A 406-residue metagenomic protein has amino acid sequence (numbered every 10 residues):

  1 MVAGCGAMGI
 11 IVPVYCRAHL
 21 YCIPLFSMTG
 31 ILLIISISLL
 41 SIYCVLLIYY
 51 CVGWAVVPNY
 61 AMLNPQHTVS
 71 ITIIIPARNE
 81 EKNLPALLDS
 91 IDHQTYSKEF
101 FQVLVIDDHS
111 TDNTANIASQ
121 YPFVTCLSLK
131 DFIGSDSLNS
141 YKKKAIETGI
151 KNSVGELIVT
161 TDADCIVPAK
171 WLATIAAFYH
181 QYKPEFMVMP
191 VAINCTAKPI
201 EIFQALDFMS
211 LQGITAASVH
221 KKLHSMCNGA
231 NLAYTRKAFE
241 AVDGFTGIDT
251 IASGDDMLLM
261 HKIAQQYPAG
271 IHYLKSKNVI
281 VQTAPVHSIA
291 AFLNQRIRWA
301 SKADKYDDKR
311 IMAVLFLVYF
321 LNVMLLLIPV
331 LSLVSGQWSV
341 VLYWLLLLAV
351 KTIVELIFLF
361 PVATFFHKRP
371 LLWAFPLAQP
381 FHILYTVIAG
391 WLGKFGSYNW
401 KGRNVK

Functional and structural regions predicted by a protein language model:
P24-Q66, I202, L359: N-terminal membrane-anchoring/stem segments of glycan-assembly enzymes
P65, I311-G396: Membrane-embedded multi-pass helical conduit in multi-pass membrane proteins, especially envelope-biosynthetic
V69-T72, Q102, L258: Cell-envelope/extracellular polymer assembly enzymes that use nucleotide-activated donors
D89-F100: Short, acidic, metal-binding catalytic loop of nucleotide-sugar glycosyltransferases
D107-A115, D131-I133, C165: A conserved acidic beta->alpha catalytic loop
N113, A163-F178: Acidic donor-binding/catalytic loop of UDP-sugar-dependent glycosyltransferases, especially processive GT2
I158: Short aromatic/hydrophobic "clamp" motif used to bind/position activated sugar donors
Y179-Q212, K237-E240, T246-I311: Catalytic donor/gating beta->alpha subdomain of glycosyltransferases that bind UDP-sugars
